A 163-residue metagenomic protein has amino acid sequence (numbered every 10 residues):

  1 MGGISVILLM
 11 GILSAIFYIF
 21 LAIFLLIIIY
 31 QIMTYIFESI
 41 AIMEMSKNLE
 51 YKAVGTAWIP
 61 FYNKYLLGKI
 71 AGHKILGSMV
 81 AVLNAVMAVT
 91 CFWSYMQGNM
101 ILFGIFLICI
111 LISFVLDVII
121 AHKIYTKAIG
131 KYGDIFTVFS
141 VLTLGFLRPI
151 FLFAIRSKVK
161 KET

Functional and structural regions predicted by a protein language model:
M1-Q31, S78, V82-L116, T163: Membrane-helix interface segments in multi-pass membrane proteins
I12, Y30-A85, F114-T163: Membrane-interface extramembranous regions at the lipid-water interface
